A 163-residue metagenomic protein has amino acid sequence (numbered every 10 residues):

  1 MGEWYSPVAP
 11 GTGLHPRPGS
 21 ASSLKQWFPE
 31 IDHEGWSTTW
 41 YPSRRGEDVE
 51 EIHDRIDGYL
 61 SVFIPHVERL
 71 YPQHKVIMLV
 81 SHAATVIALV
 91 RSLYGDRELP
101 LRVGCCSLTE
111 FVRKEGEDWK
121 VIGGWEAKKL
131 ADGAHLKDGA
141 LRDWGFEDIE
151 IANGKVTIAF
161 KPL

Functional and structural regions predicted by a protein language model:
M1-G58: Phosphate-handling substructures
M1-S22, R69, Q73-K75, I87-L163: Acidic, low-complexity terminal tails and accessory targeting/binding regions of phosphate-metabolizing enzymes
Y59-L70: Phosphate/ATP-binding catalytic cores across multiple sugar-kinase/actin-like superfamilies, primarily ASKHA
H82: Short, conserved phosphate/pyrophosphate- and ester-handling motifs at nucleotide-, phospho-/glycolipid
